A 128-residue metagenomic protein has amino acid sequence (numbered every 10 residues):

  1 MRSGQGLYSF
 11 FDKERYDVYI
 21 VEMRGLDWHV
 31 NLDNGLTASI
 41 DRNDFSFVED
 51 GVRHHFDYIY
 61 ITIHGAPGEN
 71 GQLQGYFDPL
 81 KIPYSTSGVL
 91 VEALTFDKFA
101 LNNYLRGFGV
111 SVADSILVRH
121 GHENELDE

Functional and structural regions predicted by a protein language model:
M1-S85, V89-L90, L94-F96, A100-N103 (+1 more regions): ATP-binding N-terminal substructure of ATP-dependent carboxylate-amine bond-forming enzymes
Y104-V112: Basic phosphate/pyrophosphate-binding loop/patch that engages nucleotide-derived ligands
